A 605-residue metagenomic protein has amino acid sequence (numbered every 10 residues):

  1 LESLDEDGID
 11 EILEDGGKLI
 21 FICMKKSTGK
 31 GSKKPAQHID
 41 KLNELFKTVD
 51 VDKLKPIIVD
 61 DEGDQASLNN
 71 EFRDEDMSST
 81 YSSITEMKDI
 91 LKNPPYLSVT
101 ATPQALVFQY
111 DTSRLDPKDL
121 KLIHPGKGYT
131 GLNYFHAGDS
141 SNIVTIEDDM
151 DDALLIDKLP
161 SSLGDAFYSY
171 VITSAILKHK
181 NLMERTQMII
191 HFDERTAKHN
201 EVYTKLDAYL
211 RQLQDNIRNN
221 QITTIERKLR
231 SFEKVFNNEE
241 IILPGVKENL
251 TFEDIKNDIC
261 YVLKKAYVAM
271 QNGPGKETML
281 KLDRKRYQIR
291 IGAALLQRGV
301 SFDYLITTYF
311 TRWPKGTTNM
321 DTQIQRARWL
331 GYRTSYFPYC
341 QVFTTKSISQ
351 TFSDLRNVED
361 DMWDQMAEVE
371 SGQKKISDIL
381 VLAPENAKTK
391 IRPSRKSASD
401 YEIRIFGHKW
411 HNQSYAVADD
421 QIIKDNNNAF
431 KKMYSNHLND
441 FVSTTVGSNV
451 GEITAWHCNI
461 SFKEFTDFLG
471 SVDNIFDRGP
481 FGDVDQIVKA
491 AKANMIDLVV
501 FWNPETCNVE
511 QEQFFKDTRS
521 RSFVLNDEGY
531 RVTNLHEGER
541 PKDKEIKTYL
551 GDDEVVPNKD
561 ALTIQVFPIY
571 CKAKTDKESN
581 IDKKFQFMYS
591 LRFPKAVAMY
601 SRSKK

Functional and structural regions predicted by a protein language model:
L1-L4, K33, E44, T48-G63 (+7 more regions): Conserved C-terminal RecA-like helicase domain
E2-K55, S67-M87, G292-A293: Conserved RecA-like ASCE ATPase "motif II neighborhood" in helicase/translocase motors
L19, C23-K25, I39-L45, S161-N181 (+3 more regions): C-terminal catalytic or substrate-handling cores of phosphate/nucleotide- and metal-cofactor-dependent proteins acting
F21-C23, P94-A101, R290-G292, G299: Structural recognition of the conserved hydrophobic beta-strand(s) that form the central parallel beta-sheet of P-loop
I39-F46, N70-S82, F108-I123, H136-N142 (+5 more regions): Short secondary-structure boundary/capping segments
L54-D60, D64-Q65, N69-M183, Q187-I189 (+2 more regions): Conserved P-loop NTPase catalytic core
V268-Q350: Conserved RecA-like P-loop NTPase helicase motor core
W313-Y336, S461-K605: C-terminal accessory/interaction regions of large nucleic acid-associated machines
